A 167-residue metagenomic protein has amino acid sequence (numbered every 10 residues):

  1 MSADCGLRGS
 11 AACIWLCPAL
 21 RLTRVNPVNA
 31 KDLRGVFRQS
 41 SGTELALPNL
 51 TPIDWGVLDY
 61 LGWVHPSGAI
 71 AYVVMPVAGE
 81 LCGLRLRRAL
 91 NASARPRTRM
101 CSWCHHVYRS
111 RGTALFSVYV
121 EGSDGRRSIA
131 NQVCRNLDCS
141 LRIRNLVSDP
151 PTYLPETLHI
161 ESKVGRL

Functional and structural regions predicted by a protein language model:
W15-L81: Charge-rich, low-complexity N-terminal segments
R85-R97, D124-S128: Short, flexible, mixed-charge glycine/proline-rich loop motifs that serve as phosphate/nucleic-acid-contacting
C101-C104, C134: Short cysteine-rich clusters marking metal-coordination/redox-active sites
H106-S110, C139, R144: Short functional micro-motifs and their immediate structural scaffolds
S117-N131: Short linker/helix segments within small regulatory modules
N131-D138: Cysteine-rich micro-motifs
R142-L167: Polybasic, low-complexity binding patches
